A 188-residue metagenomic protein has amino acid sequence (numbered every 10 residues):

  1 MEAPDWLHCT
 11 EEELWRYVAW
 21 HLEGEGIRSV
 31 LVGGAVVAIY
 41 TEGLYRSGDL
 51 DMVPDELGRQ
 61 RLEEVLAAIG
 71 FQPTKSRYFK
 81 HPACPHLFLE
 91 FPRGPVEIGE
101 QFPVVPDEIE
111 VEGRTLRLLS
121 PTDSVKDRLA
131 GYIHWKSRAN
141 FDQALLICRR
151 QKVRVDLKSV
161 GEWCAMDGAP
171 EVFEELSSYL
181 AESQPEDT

Functional and structural regions predicted by a protein language model:
M1-T188: Compositionally biased terminal segments of proteins
